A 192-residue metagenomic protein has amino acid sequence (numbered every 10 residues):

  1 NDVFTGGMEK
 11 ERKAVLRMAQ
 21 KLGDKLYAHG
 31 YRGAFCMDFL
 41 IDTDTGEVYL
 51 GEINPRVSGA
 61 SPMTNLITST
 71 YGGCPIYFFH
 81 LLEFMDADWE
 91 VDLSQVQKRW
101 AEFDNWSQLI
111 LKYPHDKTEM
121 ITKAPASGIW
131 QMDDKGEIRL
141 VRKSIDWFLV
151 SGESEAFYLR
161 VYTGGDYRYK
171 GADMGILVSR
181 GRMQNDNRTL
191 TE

Functional and structural regions predicted by a protein language model:
N1-E192: ATP-dependent carboxylate activation and anion-phosphoryl transfer catalytic cores that bind Mg-ATP to form
